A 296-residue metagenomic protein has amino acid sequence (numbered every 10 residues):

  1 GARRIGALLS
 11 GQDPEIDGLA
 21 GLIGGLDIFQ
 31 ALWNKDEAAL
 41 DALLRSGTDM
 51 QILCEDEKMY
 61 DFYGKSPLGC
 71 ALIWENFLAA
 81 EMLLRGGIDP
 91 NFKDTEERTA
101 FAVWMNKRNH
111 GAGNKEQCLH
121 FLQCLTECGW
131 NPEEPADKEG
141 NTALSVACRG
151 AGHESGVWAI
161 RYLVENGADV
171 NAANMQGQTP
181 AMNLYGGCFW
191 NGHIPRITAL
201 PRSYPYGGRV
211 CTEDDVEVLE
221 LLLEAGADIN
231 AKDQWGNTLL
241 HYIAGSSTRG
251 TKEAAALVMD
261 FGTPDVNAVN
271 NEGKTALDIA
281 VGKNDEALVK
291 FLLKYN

Functional and structural regions predicted by a protein language model:
A2-D27, P201-D214, A225, V281-N296: Ankyrin-repeat-protein effector appendages
L8-P14, A42-M50, E81-D89, Q123-N131 (+4 more regions): Ankyrin repeat domain, specifically the short helix-to-loop turn at the C-terminus of the second helix of each repeat
I16, M50, L78, P90 (+10 more regions): Alpha-solenoid repeat scaffolds
A20-Q30, L53-L68, K93-N109, P135-R149 (+4 more regions): Ankyrin-repeat boundary/"N-cap" motif
Q30-K35, C70-N76, V103-C118, V146-G156 (+5 more regions): Ankyrin repeat A-helix N-terminal signature
Y63-G64, D215-V218: Extended HEAT/HEAT-like alpha-solenoid repeat tracts in very large eukaryotic scaffold/adaptor proteins
Q234-K283: Ankyrin-repeat and related helical/solenoid repeat scaffolds used for protein-protein interactions
